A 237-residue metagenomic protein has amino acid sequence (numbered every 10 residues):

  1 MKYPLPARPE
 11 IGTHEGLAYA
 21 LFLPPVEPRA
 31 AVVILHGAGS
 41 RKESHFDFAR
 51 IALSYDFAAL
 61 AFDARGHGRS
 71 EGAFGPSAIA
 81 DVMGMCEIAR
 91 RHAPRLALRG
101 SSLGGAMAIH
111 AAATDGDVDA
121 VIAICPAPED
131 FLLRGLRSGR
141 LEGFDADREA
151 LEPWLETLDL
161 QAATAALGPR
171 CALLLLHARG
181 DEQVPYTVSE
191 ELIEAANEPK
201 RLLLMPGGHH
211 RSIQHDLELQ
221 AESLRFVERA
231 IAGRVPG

Functional and structural regions predicted by a protein language model:
M1-V26: N-terminal cap/lid segment of alpha/beta-hydrolase-fold proteins
A38-R50: The serine-hydrolase catalytic nucleophile loop
A49-R69: Conserved alpha/beta-hydrolase
H67-H92: Catalytic nucleophile-loop/oxyanion-hole region of alpha/beta-hydrolase and closely related hydrolase-like folds
H110-W154, C171, S212: Hydrolase active-site cap/lid region
L167-P169, L175-H177, D181: Short beta-strand/loop motif that positions the catalytic acidic residue of the alpha/beta-hydrolase fold
P185-E194: Short alpha-helix in the alpha/beta-hydrolase fold that links the catalytic acid
G208-E218: Catalytic histidine-centered segment of alpha/beta-hydrolase-like enzymes
